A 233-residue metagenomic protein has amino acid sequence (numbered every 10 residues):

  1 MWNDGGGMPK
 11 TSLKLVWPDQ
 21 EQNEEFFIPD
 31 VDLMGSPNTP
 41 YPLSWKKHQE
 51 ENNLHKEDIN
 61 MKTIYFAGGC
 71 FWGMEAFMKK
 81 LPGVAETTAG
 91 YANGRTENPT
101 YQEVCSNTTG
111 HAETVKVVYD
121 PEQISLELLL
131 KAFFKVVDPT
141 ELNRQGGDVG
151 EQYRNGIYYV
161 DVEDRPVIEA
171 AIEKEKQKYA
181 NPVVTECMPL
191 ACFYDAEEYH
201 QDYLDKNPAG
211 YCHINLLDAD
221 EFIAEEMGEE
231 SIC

Functional and structural regions predicted by a protein language model:
W2, G7, S12-D19, N23-G35 (+2 more regions): Flexible coil/turn and secondary-structure edge motifs
